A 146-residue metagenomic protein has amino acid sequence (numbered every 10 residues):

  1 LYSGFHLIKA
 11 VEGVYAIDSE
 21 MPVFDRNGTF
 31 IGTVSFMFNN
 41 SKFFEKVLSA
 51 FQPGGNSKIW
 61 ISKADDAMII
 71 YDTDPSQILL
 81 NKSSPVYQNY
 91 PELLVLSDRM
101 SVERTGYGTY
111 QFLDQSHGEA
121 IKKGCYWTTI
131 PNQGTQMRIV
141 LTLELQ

Functional and structural regions predicted by a protein language model:
L1-E45, S49-A50, R104, T109 (+1 more regions): Extracytoplasmic/periplasmic ligand-binding sensor regions of membrane-associated signaling proteins
G4-F5, Y71-T73, T129, L141-L143: Pocket-edge structural micro-motifs
I17-E20, K58-W60, Y126: Conserved beta-strand and immediately adjacent loop positions that scaffold enzyme active sites
V23, P75-S76, E144: Residue-level signature for short turns and capping positions that connect secondary-structure elements
T29, P85-Q146: Extracellular/periplasmic juxtamembrane segments that couple receptor/chemosensory ectodomains to their
T33-Q88: Solvent-exposed, extracytoplasmic
